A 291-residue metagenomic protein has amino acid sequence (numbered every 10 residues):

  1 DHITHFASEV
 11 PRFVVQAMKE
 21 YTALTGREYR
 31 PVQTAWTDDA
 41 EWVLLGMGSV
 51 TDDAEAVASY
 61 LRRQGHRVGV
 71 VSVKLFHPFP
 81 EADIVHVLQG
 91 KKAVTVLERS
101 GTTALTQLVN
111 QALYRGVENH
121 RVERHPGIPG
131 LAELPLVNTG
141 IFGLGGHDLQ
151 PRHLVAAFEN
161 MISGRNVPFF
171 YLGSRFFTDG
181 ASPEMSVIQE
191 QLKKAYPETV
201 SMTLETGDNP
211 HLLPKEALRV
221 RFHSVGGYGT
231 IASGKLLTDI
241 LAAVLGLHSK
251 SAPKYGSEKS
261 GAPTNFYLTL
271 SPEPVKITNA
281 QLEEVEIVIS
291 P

Functional and structural regions predicted by a protein language model:
D1-Q33: Conformationally flexible catalytic loops at phosphate/diphosphate-handling active centers
V32-T34, S201-K215: A short, basic/flexible loop-to-alpha-helix module at the beginning of a structural domain
E41-G46, K92-S100, V137-F142, L218-V225: Short glycine-rich or small-residue beta-strand-to-loop segments that form or flank ligand, phosphate, metal/Fe-S
L45-V71, K215-V288: Anionic-ligand anchoring segments at beta-strand to alpha-helix junctions in alpha/beta enzyme folds, i.e., glycine
G48, A58-S59, F79-Q89, H147-A156 (+1 more regions): Short glycine/threonine-rich loop-to-helix capping motif typified by GTGT followed within a few residues by an Asp-Pro
A56-Q64, D83, Q89, L97 (+1 more regions): Catalytic phosphate/nucleotide-handling subdomain of diverse soluble enzymes
V73-E81, Y255: Short acidic loop-to-helix transition motifs that present clustered carboxylates
L97-M202, T206-D208, G226: Peripheral docking tails and interdomain loops at the edges of cofactor- or intermediate-handling domains
